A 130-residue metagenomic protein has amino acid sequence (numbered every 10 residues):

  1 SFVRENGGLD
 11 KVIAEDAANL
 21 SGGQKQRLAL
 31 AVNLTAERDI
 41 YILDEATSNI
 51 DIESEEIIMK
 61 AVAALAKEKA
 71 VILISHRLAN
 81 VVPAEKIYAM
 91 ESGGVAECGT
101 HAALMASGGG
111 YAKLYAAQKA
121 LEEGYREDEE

Functional and structural regions predicted by a protein language model:
S1-A14, E37, E53, G110-K113: Conserved "ABC signature" C-loop
L30, I74: Hydrophobic anchor residue at the start of the ABC signature
Y41-E45: Catalytic Walker B motif of ABC-type/P-loop ATPase nucleotide-binding domains
E55-K67: Helical segment within the ABC ATPase nucleotide-binding domain
A64-L73, V81: Conserved catalytic loops of ABC-family nucleotide-binding domains
P83-A89, G110: Conserved catalytic segment of ABC-fold P-loop ATPases
Y88, S92-A96, T100-A103: Conserved switch/coupling elements of ABC/ABC-like ATPase nucleotide-binding domains
